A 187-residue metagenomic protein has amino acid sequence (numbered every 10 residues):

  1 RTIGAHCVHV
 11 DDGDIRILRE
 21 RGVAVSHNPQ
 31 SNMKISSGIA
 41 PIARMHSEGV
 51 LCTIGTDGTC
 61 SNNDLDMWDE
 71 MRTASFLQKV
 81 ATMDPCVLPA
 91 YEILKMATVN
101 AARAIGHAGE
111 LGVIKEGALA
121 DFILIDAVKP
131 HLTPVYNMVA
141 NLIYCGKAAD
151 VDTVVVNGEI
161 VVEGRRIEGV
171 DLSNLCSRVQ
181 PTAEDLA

Functional and structural regions predicted by a protein language model:
R1-D64: Active-site core of metal-dependent hydrolases
C7-V8, K79, V128, E159: Flexible loop residues that form catalytic and substrate-binding hotspots at small-molecule/glycan-binding clefts
H9, V87, R166-G169: Short, conserved sequence motifs enriched in acidic/basic residues, glycine, and aromatics that mark functional "hot
D11-D12, S36-I39, V87, L111 (+1 more regions): Structural motif corresponding to alpha-helix initiation and N-cap regions
I17-E20, R44, E70-T73, N100 (+2 more regions): Alpha-helical scaffold segments in soluble metabolic enzymes
A43-K129, C145-G146: His/Asp/Glu-enriched, well-ordered alpha-helical/loop segment that forms or immediately abuts the divalent-metal
A97-A187: Active-site microenvironment of metallo-dependent hydrolases
